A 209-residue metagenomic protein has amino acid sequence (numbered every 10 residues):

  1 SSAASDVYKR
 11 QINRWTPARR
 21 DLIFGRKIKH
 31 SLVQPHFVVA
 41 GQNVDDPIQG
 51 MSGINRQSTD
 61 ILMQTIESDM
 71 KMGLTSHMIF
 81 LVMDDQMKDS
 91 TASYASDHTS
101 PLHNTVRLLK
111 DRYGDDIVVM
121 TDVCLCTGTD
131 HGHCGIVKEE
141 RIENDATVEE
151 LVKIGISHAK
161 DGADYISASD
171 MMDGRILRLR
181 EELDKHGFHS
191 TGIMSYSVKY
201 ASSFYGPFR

Functional and structural regions predicted by a protein language model:
S1-Y8: Short, small-residue-biased leader/transition segments that mark boundaries at the very start of proteins
Y8-R14, A168-D170: Short linear motifs at secondary-structure transitions and domain/linker junctions
R10-N13, R26-K27, G50-Q57: Short, exposed beta-strand "edge-strand" segments with a Pro/Gly-rich flavor and a Y/T-containing core
I12-Q34: N-terminal basic/disordered segments at the start of proteins
A40-R209: Alpha/beta enzyme core
